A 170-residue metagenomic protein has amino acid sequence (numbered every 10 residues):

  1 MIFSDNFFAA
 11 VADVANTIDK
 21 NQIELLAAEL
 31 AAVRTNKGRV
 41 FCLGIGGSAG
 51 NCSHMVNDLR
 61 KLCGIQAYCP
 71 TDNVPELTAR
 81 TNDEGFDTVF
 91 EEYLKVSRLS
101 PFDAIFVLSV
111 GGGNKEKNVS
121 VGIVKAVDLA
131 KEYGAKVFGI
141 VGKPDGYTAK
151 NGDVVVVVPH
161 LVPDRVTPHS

Functional and structural regions predicted by a protein language model:
M1-I18: Generic N-terminal amphipathic, Lys/Arg-enriched alpha-helix
E29-A104: Glycine-rich, small/polar surface segments that engage phosphate groups of diverse ligands
G46-S48, V110-G113: Short glycine-rich anion-binding loops that position phosphate/pyrophosphate groups of nucleotides and phosphorylated
R60, V124-Y133: Surface-exposed amphipathic alpha-helices with a cationic face
T71, S109, G139-V141: Short beta-strand/turn micro-motifs composed of small residues that flank or help shape donor/cofactor-binding pockets
G113-I123: Glycine/threonine-rich flexible loop motifs
E132, V141-S170: Short alpha-helices
